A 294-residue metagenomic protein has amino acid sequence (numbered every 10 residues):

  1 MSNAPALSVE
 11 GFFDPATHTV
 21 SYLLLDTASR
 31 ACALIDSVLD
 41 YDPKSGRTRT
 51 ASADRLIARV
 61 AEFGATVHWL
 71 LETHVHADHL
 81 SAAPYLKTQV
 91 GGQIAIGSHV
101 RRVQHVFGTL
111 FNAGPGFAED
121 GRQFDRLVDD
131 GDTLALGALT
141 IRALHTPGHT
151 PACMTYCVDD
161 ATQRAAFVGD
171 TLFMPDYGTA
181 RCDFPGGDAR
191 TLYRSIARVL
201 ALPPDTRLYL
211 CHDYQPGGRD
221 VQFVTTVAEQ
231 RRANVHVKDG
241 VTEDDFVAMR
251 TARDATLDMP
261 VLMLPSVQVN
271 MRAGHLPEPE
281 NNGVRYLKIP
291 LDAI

Functional and structural regions predicted by a protein language model:
S2-S8, G187, R194-R207, C211-I294: Accessory terminal helices/loops
A4-F63, Y156-G169: Conserved beta-strand hairpin/beta-sheet module of binuclear metal-dependent hydrolase folds, prominently
S37-L39, V75, H99-V100, H149-T150 (+3 more regions): Active-site metal-binding loops of divalent metal-dependent hydrolases
L39-L139, R164, A233: Active-site HxH/HxHxD metal-binding segment of metal-dependent hydrolases
R49-D54, G186-R194: Charged helix-capping and loop-helix junction motifs
L70-L80, L144-C153, Y209-Q215: Histidine-centered catalytic micro-motifs
Q93, H99, N112-F117, D132-L134 (+6 more regions): Divalent-metal coordination cores built from histidine and acidic residues
Y177-G186: Surface-exposed cleft-lining segments at the edges of enzyme active sites
